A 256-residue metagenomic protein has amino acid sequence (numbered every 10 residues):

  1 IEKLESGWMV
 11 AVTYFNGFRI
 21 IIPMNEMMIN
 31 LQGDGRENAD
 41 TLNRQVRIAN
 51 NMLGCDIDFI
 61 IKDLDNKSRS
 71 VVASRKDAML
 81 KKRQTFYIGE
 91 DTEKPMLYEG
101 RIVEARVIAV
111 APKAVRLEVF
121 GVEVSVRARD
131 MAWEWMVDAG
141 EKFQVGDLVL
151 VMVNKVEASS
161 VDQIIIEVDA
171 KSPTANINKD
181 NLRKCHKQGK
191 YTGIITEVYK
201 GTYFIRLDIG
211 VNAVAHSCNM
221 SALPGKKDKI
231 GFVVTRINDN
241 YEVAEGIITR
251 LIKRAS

Functional and structural regions predicted by a protein language model:
I1-S256: Single-stranded RNA-binding regions, centering on S1/OB-family and related RNA-binding modules
